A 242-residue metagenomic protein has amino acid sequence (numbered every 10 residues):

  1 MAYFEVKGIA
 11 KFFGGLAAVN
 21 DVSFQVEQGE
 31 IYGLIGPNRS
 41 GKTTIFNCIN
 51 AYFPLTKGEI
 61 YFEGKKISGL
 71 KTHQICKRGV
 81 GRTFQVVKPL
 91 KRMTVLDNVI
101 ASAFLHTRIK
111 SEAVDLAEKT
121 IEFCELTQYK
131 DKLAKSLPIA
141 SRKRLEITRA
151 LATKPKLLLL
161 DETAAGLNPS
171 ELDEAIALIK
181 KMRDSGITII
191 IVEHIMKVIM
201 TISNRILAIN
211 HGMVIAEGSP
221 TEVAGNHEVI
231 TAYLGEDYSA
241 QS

Functional and structural regions predicted by a protein language model:
A2-E5, I9-S242: Glycine-rich phosphate-binding loops of nucleotide-dependent enzymes
